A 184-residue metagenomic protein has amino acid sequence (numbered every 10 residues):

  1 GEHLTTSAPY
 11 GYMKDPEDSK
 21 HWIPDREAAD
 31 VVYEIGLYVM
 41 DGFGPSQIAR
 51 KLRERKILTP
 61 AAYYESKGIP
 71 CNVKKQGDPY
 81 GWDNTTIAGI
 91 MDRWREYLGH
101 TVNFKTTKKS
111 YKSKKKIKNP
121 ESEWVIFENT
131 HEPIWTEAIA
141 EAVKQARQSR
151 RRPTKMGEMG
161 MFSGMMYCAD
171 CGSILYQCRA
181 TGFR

Functional and structural regions predicted by a protein language model:
G1-R184: Conserved catalytic breakage-reunion loop centered on the nucleophilic residue
